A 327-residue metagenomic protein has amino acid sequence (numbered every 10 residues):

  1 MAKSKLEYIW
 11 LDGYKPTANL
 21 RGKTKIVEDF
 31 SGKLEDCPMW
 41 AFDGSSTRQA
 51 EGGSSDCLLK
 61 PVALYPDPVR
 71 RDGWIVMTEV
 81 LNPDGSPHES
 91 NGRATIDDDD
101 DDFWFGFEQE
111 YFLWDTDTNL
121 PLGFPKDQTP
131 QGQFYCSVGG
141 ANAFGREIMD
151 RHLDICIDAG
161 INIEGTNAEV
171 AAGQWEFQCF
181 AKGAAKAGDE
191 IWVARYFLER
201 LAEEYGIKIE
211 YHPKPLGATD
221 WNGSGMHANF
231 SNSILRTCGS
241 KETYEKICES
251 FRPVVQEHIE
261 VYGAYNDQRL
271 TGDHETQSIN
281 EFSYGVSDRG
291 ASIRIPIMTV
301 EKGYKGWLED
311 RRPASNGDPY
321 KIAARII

Functional and structural regions predicted by a protein language model:
M1-I327: Glycine-rich, acidic/polar active-site loops that bind/position phosphate-bearing ligands
